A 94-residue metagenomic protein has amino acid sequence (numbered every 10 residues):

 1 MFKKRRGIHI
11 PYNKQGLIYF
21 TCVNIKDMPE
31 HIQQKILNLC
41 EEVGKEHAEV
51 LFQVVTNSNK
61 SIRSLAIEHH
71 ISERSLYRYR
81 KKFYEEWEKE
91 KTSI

Functional and structural regions predicted by a protein language model:
M1-E42, R63-S64, S75, K91-I94: N-terminal interaction/assembly modules
E42-K60: Short amphipathic alpha helix immediately N-terminal
H47, S61-I62, W87, I94: Secondary-structure transition/capping residues
N57-R74: Helix-turn-helix DNA-binding module
L76-K91: DNA major-groove recognition helices of helix-turn-helix
